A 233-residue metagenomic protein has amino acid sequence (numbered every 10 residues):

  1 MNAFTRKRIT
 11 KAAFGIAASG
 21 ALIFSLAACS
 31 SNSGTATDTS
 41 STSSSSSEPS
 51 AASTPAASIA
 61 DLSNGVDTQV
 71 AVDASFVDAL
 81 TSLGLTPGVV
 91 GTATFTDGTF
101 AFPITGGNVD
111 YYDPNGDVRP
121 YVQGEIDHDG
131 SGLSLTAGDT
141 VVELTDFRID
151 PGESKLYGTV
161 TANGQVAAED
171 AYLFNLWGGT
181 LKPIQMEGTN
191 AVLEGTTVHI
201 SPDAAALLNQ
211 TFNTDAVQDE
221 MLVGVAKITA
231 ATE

Functional and structural regions predicted by a protein language model:
M1-S33: Secretory targeting and sorting signals
R6, K11, S40-S43, P55: N-terminal compositionally biased, intrinsically disordered segments and leader/signal-like regions
L26-A51: Bacterial lipoprotein signal-peptidase II cleavage site
A28, E143-D146: Generic detector of isolated residues embedded in canonical secondary-structure elements
A51-Q123, G132, T136, D146-E233: Extracytosolic secretory-pathway proteins
H128-G130, V142-L144: Extended beta-sheet lipid-handling architectures
